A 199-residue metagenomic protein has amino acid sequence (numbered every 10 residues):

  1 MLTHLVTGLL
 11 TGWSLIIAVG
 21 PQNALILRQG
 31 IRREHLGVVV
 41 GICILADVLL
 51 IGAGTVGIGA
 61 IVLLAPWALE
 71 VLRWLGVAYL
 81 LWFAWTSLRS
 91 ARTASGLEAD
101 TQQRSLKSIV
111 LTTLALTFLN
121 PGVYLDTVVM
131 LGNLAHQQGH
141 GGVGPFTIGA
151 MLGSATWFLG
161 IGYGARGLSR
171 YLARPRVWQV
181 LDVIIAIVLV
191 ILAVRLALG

Functional and structural regions predicted by a protein language model:
L2-E70, V128-T147: Juxtamembrane transmembrane-helix termini in multi-pass membrane transport proteins
E34-I109, G164, I187: Membrane helix-loop-helix hairpins that form the core translocation module of multi-pass transporters
G41-A53, L119-Y124, L152-F158: Membrane-embedded alpha-helical segments of transport systems, primarily multispan ion/solute transporters
K107, L111-T127: Selected transmembrane alpha-helices and immediately adjacent juxtamembrane segments of polytopic inner-membrane
T147-A165: Hydrophobic alpha-helical transmembrane segments of multi-pass membrane transport proteins, especially secondary
Y163-I187: Interfacial loop-to-transmembrane junctions
V194-G199: Juxtamembrane boundary at the C-terminal end of a transmembrane helix
